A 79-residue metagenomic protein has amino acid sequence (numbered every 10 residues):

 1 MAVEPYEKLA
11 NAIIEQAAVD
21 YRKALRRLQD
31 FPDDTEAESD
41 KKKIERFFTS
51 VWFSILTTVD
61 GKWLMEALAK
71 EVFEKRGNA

Functional and structural regions predicted by a protein language model:
M1, K75-A79: Short intrinsically disordered terminal tails
M1-T35: N-terminal acidic leader/helix
N11, R26, W52-F53, T57-T58 (+1 more regions): Short linear sequence elements within intrinsically disordered, low-complexity coil regions
L28-Q29, W63, A79: Residues in and immediately flanking transmembrane alpha helices
E36-E74: Short, charge-rich amphipathic interface segments used for partner binding and complex assembly
